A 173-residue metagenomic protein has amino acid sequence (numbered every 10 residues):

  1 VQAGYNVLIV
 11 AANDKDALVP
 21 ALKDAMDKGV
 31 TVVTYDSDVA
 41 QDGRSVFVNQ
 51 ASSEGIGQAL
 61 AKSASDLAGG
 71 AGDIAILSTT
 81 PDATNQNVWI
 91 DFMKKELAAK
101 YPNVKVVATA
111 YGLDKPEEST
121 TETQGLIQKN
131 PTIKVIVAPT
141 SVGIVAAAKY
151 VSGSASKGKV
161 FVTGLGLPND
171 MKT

Functional and structural regions predicted by a protein language model:
V1-T173: A residue-level marker of the well-folded mature domains of exported/periplasmic proteins
